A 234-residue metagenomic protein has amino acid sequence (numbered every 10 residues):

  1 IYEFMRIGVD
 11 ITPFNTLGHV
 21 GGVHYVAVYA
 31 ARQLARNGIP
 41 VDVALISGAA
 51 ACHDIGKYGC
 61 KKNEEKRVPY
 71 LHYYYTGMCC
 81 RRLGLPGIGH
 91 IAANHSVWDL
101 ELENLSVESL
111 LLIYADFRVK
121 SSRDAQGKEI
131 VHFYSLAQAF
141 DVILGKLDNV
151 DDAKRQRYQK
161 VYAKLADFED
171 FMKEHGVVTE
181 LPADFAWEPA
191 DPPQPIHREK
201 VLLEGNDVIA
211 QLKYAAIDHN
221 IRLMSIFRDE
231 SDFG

Functional and structural regions predicted by a protein language model:
I1-P13: Generic N-terminal amphipathic, Lys/Arg-enriched alpha-helix
I11-V41, C52, V97-G234: Divalent metal-dependent phosphate-bond-processing catalytic cores, especially two-metal-ion Mg2+/Mn2+ enzymes that act
V23, V41-L83, G89-D99, D116: His-Asp-centered metal-binding catalytic motifs of divalent-metal-dependent phosphohydrolases/nucleases
